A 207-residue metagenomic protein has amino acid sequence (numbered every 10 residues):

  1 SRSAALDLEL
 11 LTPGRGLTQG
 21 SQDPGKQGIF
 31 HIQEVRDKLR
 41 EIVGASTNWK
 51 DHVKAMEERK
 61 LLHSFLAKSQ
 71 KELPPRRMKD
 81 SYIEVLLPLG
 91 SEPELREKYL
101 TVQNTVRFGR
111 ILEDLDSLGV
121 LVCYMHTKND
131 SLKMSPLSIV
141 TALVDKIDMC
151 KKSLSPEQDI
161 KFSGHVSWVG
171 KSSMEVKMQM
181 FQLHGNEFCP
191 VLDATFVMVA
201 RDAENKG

Functional and structural regions predicted by a protein language model:
A5-H63, L154-K161, S167-G207: HotDog/MaoC-like acyl-thioester-processing domains
G20-E41, H52-R107: Catalytic strand-loop segment that frames the active site of acyl-thioester-processing enzymes
E84, I139-V144, V191-D193: Hydrophobic residues on conserved beta-strands that form the core of alpha/beta folds
P93, L121-N129, C150-S153, S172 (+2 more regions): Short amphipathic alpha-helical interaction elements and helix-loop-helix interfaces that mediate dimerization
V106-S135: Active-site helix/loop of acyl-thioester processing domains in fatty-acid/polyketide metabolism, spanning hotdog-fold
Y124, S138-T141, S163, M178: Long, compositionally biased intrinsically disordered regions
L132-K161: A cross-kingdom feature marking solvent-exposed beta-strand/loop segments within repeated, beta-rich binding/scaffold
